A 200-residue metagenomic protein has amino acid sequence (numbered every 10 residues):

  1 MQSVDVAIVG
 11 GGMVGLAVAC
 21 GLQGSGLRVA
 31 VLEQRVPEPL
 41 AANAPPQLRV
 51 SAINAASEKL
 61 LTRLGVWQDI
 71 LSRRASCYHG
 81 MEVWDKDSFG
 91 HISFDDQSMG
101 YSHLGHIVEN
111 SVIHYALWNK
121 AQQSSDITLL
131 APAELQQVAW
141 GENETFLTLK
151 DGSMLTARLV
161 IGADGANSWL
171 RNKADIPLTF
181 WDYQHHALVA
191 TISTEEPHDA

Functional and structural regions predicted by a protein language model:
Q2-V4, K150-L159: Core beta-strand elements of the Rossmann-like FAD/NAD(P) dinucleotide-binding domain in flavoenzyme oxidoreductases
V4-V31: N-terminal Rossmann-like FAD-binding beta1-loop-alpha1 element of flavoenzymes
V14, P37, N167: Conserved Rossmann-like nucleotide-cofactor binding loop
Q23-L48: Glycine-rich FAD pyrophosphate-binding loop
S25, S124-S125: Conserved dinucleotide-binding and phosphotransfer motif residues
N54-A116: Active-site-adjacent segment of FAD-dependent monooxygenases/related oxidoreductases
A131-E144: A conserved short coil-to-beta-strand element within the FAD-binding core of flavoproteins
E144-F146, A163-A200: Conserved FAD-binding catalytic core of PHBH/FMO-like flavoproteins
